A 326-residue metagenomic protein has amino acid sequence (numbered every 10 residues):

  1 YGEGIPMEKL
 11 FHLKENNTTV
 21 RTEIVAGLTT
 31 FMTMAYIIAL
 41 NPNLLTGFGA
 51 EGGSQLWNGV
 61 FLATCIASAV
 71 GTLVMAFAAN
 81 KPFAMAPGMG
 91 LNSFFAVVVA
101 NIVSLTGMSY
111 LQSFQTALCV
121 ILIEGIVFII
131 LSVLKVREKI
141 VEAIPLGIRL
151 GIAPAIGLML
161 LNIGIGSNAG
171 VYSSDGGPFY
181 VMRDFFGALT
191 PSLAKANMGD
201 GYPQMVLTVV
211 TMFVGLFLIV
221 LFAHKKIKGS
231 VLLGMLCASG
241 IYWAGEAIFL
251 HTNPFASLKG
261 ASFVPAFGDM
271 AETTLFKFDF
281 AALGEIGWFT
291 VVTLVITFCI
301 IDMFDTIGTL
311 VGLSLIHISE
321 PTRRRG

Functional and structural regions predicted by a protein language model:
G4-N17: Short, Lys/Arg-rich, polar N-terminal cytosolic tail immediately upstream of the first transmembrane signal-anchor
R21-L28, L118, G284-T297: Select transmembrane alpha-helical segments in multipass membrane proteins
V25-L207: Early transmembrane hairpin of solute transport permeases
A67-T72, F213-I219: Hydrophobic, membrane-inserted alpha-helices
M89-L91, I121-L122, I152, I156 (+2 more regions): Hydrophobic mid-bilayer segments of alpha-helices in multi-pass membrane transport proteins, especially secondary
R183-G201, L258-W288, V295-I301, G308: P-loop potassium selectivity filter motif centered on the GYG triad
D200-Q204, F217-A271, C299-M303, I307: Flexible hinge motifs at transmembrane-helix junctions and intramembrane kinks/re-entrant loops in multi-pass membrane
H317-G326: Single conserved hydrophobic/aromatic residue that forms the stacking wall/gate of nucleotide- or nucleobase-binding
